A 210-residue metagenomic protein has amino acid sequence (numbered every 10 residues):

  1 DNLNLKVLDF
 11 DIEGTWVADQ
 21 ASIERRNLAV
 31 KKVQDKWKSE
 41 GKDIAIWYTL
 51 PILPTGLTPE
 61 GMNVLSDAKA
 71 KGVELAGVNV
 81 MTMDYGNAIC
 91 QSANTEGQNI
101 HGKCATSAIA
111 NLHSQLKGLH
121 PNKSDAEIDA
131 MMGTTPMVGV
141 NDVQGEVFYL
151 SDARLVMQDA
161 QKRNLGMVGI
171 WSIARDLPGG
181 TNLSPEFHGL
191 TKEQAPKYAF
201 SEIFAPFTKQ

Functional and structural regions predicted by a protein language model:
D1-Q210: Secreted glycan hydrolases and related glycan-binding modules that recognize and/or cleave
